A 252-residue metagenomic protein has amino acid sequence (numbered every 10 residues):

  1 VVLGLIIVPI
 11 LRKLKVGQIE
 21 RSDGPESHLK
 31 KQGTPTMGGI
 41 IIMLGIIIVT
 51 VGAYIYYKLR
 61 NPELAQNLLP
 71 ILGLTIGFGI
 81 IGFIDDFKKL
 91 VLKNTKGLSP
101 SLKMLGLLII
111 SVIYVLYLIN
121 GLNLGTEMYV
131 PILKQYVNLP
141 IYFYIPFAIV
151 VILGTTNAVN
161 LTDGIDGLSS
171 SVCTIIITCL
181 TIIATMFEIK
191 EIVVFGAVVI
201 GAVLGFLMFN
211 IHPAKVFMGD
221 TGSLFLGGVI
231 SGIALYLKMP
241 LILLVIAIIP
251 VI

Functional and structural regions predicted by a protein language model:
V1-R12, I42-F83, F87, L118-G121 (+1 more regions): Alpha-helical transmembrane segments
I7-K31, F87-K96, T126-E127, I252: Cytosolic, membrane-interface loops and tails of multi-pass inner-membrane proteins
E20-P35, P62-N67, E191-F195: Alpha-helical transmembrane segments and immediately membrane-proximal extracytoplasmic
Q32-I46, S101-L108, S170: Select subsegments of transmembrane alpha-helices in polytopic membrane proteins, especially boundary-proximal
Q32-T34, P131-F143: Short aromatic-rich membrane-water interface segments that cap or initiate transmembrane helices in multi-pass membrane
K58-E63, L90-V91, L122-Q135: Membrane-interface helix termini and inter-helical loops of multi-pass transporters
N61-L72, V91-G106: Membrane-interfacial loop-to-helix junctions in multi-pass inner-membrane proteins
G106-L116: Hydrophobic alpha-helical membrane-insertion segments
